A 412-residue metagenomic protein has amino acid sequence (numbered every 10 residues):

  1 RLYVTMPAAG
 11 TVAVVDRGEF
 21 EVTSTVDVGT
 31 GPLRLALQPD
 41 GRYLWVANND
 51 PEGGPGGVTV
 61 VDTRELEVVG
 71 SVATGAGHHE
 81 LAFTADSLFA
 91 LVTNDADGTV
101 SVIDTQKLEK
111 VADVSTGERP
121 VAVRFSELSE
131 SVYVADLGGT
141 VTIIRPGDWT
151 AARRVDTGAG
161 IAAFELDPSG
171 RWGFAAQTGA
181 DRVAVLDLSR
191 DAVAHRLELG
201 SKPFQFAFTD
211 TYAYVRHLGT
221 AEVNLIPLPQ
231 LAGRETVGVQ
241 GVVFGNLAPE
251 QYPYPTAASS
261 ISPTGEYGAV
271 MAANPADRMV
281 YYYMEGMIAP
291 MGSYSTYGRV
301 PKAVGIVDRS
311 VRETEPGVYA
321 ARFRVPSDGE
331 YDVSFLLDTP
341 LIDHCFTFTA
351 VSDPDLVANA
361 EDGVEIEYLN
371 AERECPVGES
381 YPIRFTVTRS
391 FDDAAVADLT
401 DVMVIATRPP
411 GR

Functional and structural regions predicted by a protein language model:
R1-L337, C345-F348, A360-D398, I405-T407: Predominantly soluble domains enriched in secretory-pathway, periplasmic, or organellar proteins
F348-L356: Short beta-strand edge segments in extracellular beta-sheet folds
P410-R412: Surface-exposed loop/edge segments in extracytoplasmic proteins
